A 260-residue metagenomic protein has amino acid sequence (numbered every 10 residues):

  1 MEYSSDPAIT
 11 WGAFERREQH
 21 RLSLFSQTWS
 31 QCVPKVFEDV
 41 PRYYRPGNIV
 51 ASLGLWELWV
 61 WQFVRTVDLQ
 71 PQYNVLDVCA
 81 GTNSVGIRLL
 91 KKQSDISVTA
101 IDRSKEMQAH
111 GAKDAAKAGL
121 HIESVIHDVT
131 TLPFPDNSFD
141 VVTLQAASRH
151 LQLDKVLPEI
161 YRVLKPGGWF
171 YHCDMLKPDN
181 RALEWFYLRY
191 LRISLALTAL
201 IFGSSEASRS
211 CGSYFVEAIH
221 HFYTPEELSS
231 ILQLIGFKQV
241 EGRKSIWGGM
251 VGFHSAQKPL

Functional and structural regions predicted by a protein language model:
Q27, Q31, K177-I231, E241: C-terminal alpha-helical "lid/dimerization" subdomain adjacent to the S-adenosyl-L-methionine
L53-Y73: Conserved alpha-helix/loop element of class I SAM-dependent methyltransferases that forms part of the SAM/SAH-binding
L76-T131: Class I SAM-dependent methyltransferase SAM/SAH-binding core
T130-V142: A short acidic, Gly/Pro-enriched loop at the edge of an enzyme's catalytic core that lines a small-molecule cofactor
V141-D154: A short SAM/SAH-binding and catalytic strip from SAM-dependent methyltransferases
D154-P166: A short glycine-rich, Lys/Arg-flanked "PGG" loop and its adjoining helix->strand segment in the class I
G168-M175: Conserved beta-strand signature within the Rossmann-like core of class I S-adenosyl-L-methionine
G236-L260: Core SAM-dependent methyltransferase catalytic element
